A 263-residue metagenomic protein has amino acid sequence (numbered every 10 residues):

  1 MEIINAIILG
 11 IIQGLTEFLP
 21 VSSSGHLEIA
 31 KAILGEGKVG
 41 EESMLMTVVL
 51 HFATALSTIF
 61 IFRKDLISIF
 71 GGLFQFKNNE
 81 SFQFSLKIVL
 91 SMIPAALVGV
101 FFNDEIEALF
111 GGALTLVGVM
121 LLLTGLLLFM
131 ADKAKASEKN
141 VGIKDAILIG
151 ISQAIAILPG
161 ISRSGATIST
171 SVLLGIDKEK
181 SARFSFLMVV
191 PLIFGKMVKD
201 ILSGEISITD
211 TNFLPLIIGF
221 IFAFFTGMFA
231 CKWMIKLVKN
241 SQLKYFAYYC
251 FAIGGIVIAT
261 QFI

Functional and structural regions predicted by a protein language model:
M1-I263: Multi-pass membrane proteins that catalyze or facilitate reactions on polyprenyl-/lipid-phosphate substrates and their
